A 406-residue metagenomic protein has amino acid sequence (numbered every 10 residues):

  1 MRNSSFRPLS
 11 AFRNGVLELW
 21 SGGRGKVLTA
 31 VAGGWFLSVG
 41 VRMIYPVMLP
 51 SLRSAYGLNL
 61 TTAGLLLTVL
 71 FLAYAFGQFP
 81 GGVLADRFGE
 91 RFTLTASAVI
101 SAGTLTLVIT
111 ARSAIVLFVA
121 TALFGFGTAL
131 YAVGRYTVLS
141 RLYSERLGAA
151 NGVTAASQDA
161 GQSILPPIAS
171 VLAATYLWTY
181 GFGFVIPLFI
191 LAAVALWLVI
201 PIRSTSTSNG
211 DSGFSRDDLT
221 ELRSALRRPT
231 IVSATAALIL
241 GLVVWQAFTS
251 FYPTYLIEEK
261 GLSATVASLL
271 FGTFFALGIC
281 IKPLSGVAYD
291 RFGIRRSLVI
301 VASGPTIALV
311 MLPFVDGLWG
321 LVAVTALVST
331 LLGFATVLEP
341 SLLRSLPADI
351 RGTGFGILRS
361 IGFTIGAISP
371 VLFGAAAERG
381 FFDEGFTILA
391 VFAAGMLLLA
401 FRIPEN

Functional and structural regions predicted by a protein language model:
R2-L9, W197-R223, N406: Flexible cytoplasmic inter-helical loops of multi-pass small-molecule transporters
Y45-P46, R228-G272, A276-C280: Extracytoplasmic gate region of multi-pass secondary transporters
L52-R53, L84-A85, I168-Y176, L256-I257 (+2 more regions): Interfacial helix-cap and linker-helix signal at transmembrane-aqueous boundaries of multi-pass secondary transporters
F76-I115: Conserved MFS/SLC helix-loop-helix module at the cytosolic interface between two early adjacent transmembrane helices
F118-A160: Cytoplasmic helix-loop-helix junction between adjacent transmembrane helices in 12-TM secondary transporters
E145, T154-S204: Helix-loop-helix hairpin linking two adjacent transmembrane segments in secondary transporters
F292-S341: C-terminal transmembrane helical hairpin of 12-TM major facilitator-type secondary transporters
S345-F382, L389: A late C-terminal transmembrane helix in Major Facilitator Superfamily
